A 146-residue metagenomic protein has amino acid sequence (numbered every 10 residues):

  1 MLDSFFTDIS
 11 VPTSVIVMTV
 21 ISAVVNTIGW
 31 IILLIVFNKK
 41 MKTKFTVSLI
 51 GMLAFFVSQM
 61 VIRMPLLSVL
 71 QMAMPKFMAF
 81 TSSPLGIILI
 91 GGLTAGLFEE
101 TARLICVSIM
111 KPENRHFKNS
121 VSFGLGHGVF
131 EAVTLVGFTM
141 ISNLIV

Functional and structural regions predicted by a protein language model:
M1-V146: Hydrophobic alpha-helical segments at protein termini of multi-pass membrane proteins
